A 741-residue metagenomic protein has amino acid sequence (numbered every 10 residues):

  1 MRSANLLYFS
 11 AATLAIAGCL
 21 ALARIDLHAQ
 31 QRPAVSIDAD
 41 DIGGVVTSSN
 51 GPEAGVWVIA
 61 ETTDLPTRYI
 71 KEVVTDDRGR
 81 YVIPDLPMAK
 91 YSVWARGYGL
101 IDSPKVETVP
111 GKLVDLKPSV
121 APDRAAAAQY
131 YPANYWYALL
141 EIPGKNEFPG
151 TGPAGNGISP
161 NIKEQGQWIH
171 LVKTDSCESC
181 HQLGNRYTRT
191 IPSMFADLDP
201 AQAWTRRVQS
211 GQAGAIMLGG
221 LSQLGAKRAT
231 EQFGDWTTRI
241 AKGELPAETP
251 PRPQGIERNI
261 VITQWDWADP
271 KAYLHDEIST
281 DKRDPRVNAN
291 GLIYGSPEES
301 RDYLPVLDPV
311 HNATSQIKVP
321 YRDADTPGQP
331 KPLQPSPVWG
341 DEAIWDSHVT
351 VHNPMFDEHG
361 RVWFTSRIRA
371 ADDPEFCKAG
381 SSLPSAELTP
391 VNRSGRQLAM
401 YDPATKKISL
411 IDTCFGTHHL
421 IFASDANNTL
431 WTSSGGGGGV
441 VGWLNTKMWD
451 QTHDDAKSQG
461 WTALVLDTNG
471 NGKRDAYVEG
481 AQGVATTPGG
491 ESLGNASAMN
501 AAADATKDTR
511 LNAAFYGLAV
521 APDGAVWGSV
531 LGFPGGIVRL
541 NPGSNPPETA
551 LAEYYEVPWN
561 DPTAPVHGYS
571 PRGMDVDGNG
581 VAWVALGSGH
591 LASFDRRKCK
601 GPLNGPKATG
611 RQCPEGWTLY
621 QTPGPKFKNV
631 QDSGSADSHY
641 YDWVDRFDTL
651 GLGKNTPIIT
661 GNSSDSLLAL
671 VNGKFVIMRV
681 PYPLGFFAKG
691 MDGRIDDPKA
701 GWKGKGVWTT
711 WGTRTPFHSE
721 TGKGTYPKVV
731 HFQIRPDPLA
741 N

Functional and structural regions predicted by a protein language model:
S36, T63-V82: Short, acidic Ser/Thr/Gly-rich low-complexity loop/linker segments typical of extracellular and cell-surface proteins
D40-I42, S48-D64, M88, Y137-P153: Short, ordered, surface-exposed loop/turn motifs in non-cytosolic proteins
T62-R68, K90-G111: A short, solvent-exposed loop/turn motif at the edges and junctions of modular extracellular/periplasmic domains
T174-N185: The canonical Cys-X-X-Cys-His
Y187-S193, N288, G295-E298, F364-S394 (+4 more regions): Short, conserved, GDST-rich strand-edge loop motifs in beta-rich repeat architectures
A268-A289, D341-H359, H419-N427, S497-D523 (+4 more regions): Structural signature of eukaryotic scaffold interfaces centered on beta-propeller domains
L292-S296, R361-T365, N427-S433, A525-S529 (+4 more regions): Conserved beta-propeller blade signature
G439-G442, L591-S593, L684-N741: Blade-level signature of beta-propeller repeat domains, shared across WD40, Kelch, NHL, RCC1 and BNR/Asp-box propellers
